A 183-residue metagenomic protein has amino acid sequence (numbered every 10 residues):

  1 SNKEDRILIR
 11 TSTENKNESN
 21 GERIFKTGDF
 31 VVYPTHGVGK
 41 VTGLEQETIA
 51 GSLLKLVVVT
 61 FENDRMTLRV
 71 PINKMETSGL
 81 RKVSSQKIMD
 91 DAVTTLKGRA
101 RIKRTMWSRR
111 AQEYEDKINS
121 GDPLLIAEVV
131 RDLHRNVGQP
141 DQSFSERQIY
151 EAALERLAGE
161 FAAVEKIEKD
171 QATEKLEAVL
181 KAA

Functional and structural regions predicted by a protein language model:
N2-N15: Short, basic/aromatic beta-hairpin or loop at an interaction surface
S19-I24, T48: Short, surface-exposed secondary-structure edge patches
G28-D29: Loop/turn positions that initiate beta-strands
G39-V41: Conserved hydrophobic positions within beta-strands
E47-V58: Short, solvent-exposed secondary-structure boundary/capping segments
V58-T60, D64-N73: A short macromolecule-binding patch
N73-A183: Charge/polar-rich, low-complexity and marginally structured segments
